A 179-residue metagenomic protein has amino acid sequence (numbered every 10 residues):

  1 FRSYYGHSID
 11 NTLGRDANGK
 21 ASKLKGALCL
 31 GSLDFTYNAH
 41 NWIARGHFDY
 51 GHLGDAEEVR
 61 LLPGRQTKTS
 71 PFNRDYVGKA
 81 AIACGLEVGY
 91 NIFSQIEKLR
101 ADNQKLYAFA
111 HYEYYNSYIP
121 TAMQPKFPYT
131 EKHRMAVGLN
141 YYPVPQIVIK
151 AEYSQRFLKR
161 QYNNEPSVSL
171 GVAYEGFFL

Functional and structural regions predicted by a protein language model:
S3-L179: Outer-membrane beta-barrel pore domains
